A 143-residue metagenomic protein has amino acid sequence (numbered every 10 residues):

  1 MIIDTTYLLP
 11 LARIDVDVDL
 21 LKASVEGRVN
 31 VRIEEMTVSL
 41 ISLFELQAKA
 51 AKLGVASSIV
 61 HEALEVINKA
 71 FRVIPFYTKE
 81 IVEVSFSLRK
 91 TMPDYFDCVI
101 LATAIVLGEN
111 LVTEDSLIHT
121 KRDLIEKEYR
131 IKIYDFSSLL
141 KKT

Functional and structural regions predicted by a protein language model:
M1-V38, A50-E62, L140-K142: Short, well-structured N-terminal submotif of metal-dependent ribonuclease cores
Y7-L8, S42, E80-I81, V99-I100 (+1 more regions): Alpha-helix capping/helix-boundary segments
E26-V31, L64-N68, L124-K127: Short, conserved catalytic or adaptor-binding loops enriched in Gly and charged residues
S39, F96, E114: Replace "coordinates the UDP/GDP/TDP-sugar" with "coordinates nucleotide-activated sugar donors
N68-K90: Acidic catalytic patch
A70, I74, I105-V106, N110-T143: Acidic, PIN/NYN-like endoribonuclease modules and their adjacent C-terminal/linker elements
D94-N110: Acidic, metal-associated active-site segment
